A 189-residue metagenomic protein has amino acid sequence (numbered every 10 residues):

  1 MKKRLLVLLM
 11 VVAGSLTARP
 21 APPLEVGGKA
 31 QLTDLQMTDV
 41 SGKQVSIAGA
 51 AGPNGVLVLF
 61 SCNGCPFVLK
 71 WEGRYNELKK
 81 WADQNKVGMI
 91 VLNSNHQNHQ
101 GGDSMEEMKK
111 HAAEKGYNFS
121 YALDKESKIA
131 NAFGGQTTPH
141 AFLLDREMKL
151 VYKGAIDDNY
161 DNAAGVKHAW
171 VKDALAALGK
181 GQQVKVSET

Functional and structural regions predicted by a protein language model:
R4-A13: Sec-dependent N-terminal signal peptides
R19, E77, T138, G179-Q183: Mature catalytic domains of secreted/periplasmic carbohydrate-active enzymes
R19-A48: N-terminal "domain-start" segment that seeds a small globular fold
S46-L69, M89, L175: Short active-site neighborhood of thiol/selenol oxidoreductases, capturing the structured segment around
G55, Y117-S120, G135-F142: Structural micro-motif
L69-E114, L123-A132: Structural microenvironment flanking redox-active thiols in thiol-disulfide oxidoreductases
L143-T189: Thiol-/selenol-based redox modules, centered on thioredoxin-like and closely related oxidoreductase domains
